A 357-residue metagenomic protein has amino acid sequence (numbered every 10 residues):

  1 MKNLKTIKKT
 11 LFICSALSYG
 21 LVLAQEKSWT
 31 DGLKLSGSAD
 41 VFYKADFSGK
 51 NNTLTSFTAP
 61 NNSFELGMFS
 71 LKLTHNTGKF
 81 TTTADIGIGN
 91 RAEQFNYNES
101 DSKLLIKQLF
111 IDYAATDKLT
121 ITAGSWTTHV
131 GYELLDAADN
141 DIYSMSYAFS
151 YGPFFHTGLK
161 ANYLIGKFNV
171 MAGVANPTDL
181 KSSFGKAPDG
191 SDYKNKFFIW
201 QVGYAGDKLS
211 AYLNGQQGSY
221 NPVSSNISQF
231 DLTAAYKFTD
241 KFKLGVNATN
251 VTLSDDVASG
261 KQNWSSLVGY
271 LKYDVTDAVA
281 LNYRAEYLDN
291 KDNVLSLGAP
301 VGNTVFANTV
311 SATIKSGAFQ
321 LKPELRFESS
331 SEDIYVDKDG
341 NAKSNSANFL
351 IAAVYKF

Functional and structural regions predicted by a protein language model:
K2, L21, V268-Y270, A280 (+1 more regions): A broad helix-preferring feature
K2-L11: Bacterial N-terminal signal peptides that target proteins for export
C14, L21-I121, L159-G166, V170 (+6 more regions): Beta-barrel outer-membrane channel/assembly domains of diderm bacteria
L23, A92-E93, L180-K181, P222 (+3 more regions): A short hydrophobic/aromatic micro-motif that marks alpha-helical segments and, especially, helix-coil
A24, F42, F47-S63, A92-Q108 (+3 more regions): Surface-exposed coil loops of outer-membrane beta-barrel proteins
T30, A59-L66, S100-I106, S150-F154 (+5 more regions): Transmembrane beta-barrel outer-membrane domains
I88, T127, N176-T178, Q217-S219 (+3 more regions): Active-site-proximal loop/turn and secondary-structure-junction residues that shape catalytic pockets, frequently
Y193, W200-P300, F306: Detector for outer-membrane/organellar transmembrane beta-barrel domains, recognizing the amphipathic beta-strand
